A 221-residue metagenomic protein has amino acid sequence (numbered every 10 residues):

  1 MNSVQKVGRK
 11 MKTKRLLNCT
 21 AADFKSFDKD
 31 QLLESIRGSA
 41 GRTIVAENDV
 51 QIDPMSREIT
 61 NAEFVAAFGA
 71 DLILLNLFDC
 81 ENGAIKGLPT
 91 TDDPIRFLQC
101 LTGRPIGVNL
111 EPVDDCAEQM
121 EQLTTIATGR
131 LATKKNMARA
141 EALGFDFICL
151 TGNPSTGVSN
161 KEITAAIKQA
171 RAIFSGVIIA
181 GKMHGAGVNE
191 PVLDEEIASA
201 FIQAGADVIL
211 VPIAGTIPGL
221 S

Functional and structural regions predicted by a protein language model:
V7-D49, T91-N109: N-terminal amphipathic alpha-helix/helix-capping segment at the start of soluble metabolic enzymes
A22-K25, Q51-D53, K86-G87, I126-T128: A short linear-motif detector with a strong N-terminal bias
R37-I52, T102-N109, Q119-T125, A172-V188: Short beta-strand/loop segments at the ligand-binding rim of alpha/beta enzyme cores
E47-E111: Non-catalytic, usually N-terminal nucleic-acid engagement modules in DNA/RNA processing proteins
E58-E81, G87, M120-S221: Alpha/beta enzyme core
D115: Glycine-rich nucleotide/cofactor/substrate-binding loop typically near the N-terminus or early in the first domain
